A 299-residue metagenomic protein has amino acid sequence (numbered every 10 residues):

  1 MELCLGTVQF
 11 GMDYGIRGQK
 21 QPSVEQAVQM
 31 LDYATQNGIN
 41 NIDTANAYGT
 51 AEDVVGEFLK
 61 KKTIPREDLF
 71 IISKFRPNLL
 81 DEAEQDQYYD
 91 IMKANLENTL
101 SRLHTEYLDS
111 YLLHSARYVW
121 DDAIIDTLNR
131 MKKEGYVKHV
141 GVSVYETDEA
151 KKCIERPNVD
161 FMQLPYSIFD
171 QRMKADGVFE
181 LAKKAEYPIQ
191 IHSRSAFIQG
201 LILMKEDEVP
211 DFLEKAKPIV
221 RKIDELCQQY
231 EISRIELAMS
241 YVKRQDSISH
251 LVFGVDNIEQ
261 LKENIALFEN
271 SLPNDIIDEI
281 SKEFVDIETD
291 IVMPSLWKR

Functional and structural regions predicted by a protein language model:
M1-L69: N-terminal binding-site loop/beta-alpha segment at the start of enzyme catalytic domains that lines or forms
G11-R17, N78-E84, L201-M204: A short acidic, helix-capping loop that chelates divalent metal ions and anchors anionic groups
K20-Y33, Q85-L103, Y145-K152: Short, acidic/polar
N40-A47, Y111-L113, K138-G141, Q163-L164: Short catalytic-loop micro-motif centered on adjacent basic/acidic residues
E57-F70, L100-H104, C153-P157, A182-Y187: Acidic (Asp/Glu)-rich catalytic clusters
E67-L80: A short, structured active-site edge motif that brings together acidic residues
L100-Y118: Active-site groove signature of glycoside hydrolases
A116-I287, I291-V292, L296-R299: Beta/alpha (TIM)-barrel catalytic core signal, keyed to glycine-rich beta->alpha loops juxtaposed to Asp/Glu that bind
